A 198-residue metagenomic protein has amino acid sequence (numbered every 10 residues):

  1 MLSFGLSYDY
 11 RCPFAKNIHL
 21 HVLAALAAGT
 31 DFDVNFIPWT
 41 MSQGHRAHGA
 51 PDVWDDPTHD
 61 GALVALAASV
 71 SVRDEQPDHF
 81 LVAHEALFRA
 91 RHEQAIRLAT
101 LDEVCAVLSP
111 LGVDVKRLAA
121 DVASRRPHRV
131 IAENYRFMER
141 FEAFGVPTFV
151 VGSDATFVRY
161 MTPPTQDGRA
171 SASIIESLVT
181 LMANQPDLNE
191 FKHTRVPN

Functional and structural regions predicted by a protein language model:
M1-L2: A short beta-strand-turn-helix
G5-Y10, K16-V104, S177-L181, Q185 (+1 more regions): Structural alpha/beta surface segment adjacent to cysteine/selenocysteine redox centers across thiol/disulfide enzymes
H19-A28, L101-N198: C-terminal cap of thioredoxin/glutaredoxin-like
